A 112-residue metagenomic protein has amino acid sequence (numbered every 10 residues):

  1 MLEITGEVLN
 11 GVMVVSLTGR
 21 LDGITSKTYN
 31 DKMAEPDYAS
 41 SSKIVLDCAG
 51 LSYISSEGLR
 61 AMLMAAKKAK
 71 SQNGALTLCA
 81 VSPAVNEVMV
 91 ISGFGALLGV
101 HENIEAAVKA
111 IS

Functional and structural regions predicted by a protein language model:
M1-S16: Short beta-strand/loop segment at the start of cytosolic alpha/beta domains
E7, C79, H101: General small-molecule cofactor/ligand-binding pocket signal
L9-N10, A49, V81, E105: Conserved catalytic submotifs in the C-terminal HATPase_c
G11, F94-L97, N103: Glycine-centered tight turns that cap/initiate beta-strands
G23-L98: Amphipathic alpha-helical interaction surfaces in cytosolic regulatory modules
E102-S112: A charged, well-structured terminal subsegment
